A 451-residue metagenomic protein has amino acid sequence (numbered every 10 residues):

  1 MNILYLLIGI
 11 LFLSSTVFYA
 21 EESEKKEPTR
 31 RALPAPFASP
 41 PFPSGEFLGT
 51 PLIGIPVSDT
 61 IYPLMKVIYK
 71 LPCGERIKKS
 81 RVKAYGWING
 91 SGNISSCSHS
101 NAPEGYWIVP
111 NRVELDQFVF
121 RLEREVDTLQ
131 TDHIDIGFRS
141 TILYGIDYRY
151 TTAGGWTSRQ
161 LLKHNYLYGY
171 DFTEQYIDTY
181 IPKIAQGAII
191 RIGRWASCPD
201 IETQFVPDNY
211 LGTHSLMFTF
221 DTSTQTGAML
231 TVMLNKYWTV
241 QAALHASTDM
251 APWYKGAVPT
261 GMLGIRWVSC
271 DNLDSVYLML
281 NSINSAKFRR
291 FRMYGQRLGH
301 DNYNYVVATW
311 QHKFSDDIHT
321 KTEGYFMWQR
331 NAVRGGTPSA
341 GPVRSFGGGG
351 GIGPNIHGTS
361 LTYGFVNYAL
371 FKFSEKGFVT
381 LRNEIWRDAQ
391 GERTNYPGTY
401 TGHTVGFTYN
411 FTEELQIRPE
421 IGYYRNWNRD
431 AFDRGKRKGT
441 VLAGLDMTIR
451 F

Functional and structural regions predicted by a protein language model:
N2-G9: Sec-dependent signal peptide recognition, specifically the positively charged N-region followed immediately by
Y5, T16-C97: N-terminal periplasmic/intermembrane-space "pro-region" immediately following the signal or transit peptide
S23-K25, R30-S44, L48-G49, C97 (+4 more regions): Outer-membrane beta-barrel pore domains
I68-Y69, F172, Q225, G364 (+1 more regions): Short, conserved clusters of charged catalytic residues that mark active-site and nucleotide-handling motifs
E75-S95, S100, G105-S247, K255-A257 (+4 more regions): Outer membrane beta-barrel
D132, F220-Q225, T248-V258, L298-D301 (+2 more regions): Solvent-exposed loop/turn segments connecting transmembrane beta-strands in outer-membrane beta-barrel proteins
